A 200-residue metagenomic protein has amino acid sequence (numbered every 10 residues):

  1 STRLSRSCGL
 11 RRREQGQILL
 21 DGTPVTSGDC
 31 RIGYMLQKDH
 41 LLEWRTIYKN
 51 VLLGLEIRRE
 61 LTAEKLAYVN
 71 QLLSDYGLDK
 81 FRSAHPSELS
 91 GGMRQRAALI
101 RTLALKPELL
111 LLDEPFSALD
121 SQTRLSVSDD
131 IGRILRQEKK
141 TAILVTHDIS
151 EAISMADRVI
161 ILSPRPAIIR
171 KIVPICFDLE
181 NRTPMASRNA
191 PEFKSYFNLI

Functional and structural regions predicted by a protein language model:
C8: Helix-to-loop junction immediately C-terminal to a conserved catalytic motif
G16-G28: Conserved ABC transporter NBD signature motif
G28, Y48, R82-H85: Signature (C-motif/LSGGQ) region and adjacent switch/coupling loops of ABC-type ATPase nucleotide-binding domains
Y48-E56, L66, P174: Short helical segment in ABC ATPase nucleotide-binding domains corresponding to the A-loop/adjacent helical element
L52, A63-F81, R133: Conserved ABC ATPase "signature" region
A84-S87, R101, L105: Conserved signature/switch motifs of ABC ATPase nucleotide-binding domains
L110-D113: Catalytic Walker B motif of ABC-type/P-loop ATPase nucleotide-binding domains
R124-K139: Helical segment within the ABC ATPase nucleotide-binding domain
